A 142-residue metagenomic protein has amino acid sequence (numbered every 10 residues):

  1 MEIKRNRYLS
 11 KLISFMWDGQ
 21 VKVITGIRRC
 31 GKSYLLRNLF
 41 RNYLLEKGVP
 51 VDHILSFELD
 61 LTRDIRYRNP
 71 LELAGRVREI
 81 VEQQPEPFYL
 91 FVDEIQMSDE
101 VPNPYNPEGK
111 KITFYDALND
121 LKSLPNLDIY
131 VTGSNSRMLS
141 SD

Functional and structural regions predicted by a protein language model:
M1-D142: Phosphate-binding site recognition
